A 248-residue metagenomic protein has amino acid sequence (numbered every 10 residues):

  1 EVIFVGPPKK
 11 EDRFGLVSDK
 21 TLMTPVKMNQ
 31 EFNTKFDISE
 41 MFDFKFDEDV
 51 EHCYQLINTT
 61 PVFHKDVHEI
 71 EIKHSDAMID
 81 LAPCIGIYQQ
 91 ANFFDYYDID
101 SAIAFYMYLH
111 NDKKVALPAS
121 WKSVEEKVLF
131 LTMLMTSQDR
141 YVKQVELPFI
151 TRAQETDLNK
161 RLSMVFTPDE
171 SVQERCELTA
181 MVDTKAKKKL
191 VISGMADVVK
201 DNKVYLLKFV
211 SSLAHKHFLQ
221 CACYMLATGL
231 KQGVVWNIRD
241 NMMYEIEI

Functional and structural regions predicted by a protein language model:
E1-M195: Metal-dependent nuclease catalytic cores that hydrolyze phosphodiester bonds in DNA/RNA, characterized by
L178-I248: Nucleic-acid nuclease catalytic cores
